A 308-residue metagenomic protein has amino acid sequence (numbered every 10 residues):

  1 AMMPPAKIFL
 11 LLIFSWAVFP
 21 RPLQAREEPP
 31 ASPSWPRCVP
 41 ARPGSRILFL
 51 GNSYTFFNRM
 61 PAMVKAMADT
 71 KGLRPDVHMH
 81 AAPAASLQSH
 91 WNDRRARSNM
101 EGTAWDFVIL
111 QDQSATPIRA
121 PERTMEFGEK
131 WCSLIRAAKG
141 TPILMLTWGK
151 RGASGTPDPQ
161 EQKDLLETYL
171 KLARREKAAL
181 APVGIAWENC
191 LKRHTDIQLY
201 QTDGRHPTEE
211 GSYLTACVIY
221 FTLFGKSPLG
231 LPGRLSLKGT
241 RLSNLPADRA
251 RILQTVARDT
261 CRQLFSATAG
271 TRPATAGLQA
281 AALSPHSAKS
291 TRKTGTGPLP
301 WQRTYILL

Functional and structural regions predicted by a protein language model:
A1-F9: Bacterial N-terminal signal peptides that target proteins for export
F9-A17: Bacterial N-terminal signal peptides
P20-E27: Boundary at the C-terminal end of the N-terminal hydrophobic targeting segment
E28-G44: N-terminal low-complexity, Pro/Thr/Ser-rich intrinsically disordered segments that act as propeptides or flexible
S45-L48, Y54-K130, R136: Conserved SGNH/GDSL esterase-like catalytic core that processes O-acyl groups on lipids and polysaccharides
R97-E209, Y213, C217-R234: Alpha-helical cap/lid subdomain in secreted, periplasmic, or secretory-pathway luminal O-acyl-processing enzymes
L199, H206, A216-R292, T304: Conserved catalytic region of serine esterases and O-acyltransferases that act on ester linkages in lipids
W301-L307: Short, intrinsically disordered C-terminal tails of secreted or membrane-associated proteins
